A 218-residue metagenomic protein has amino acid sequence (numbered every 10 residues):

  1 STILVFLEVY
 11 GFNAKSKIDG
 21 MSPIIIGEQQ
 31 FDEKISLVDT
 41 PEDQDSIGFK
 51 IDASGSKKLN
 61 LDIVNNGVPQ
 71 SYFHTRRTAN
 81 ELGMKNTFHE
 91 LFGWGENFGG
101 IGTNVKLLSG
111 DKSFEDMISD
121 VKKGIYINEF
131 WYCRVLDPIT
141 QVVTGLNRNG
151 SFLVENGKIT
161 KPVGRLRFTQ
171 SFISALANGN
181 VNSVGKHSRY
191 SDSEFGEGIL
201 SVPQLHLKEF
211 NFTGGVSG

Functional and structural regions predicted by a protein language model:
S1-G218: N-terminal small-residue-enriched
